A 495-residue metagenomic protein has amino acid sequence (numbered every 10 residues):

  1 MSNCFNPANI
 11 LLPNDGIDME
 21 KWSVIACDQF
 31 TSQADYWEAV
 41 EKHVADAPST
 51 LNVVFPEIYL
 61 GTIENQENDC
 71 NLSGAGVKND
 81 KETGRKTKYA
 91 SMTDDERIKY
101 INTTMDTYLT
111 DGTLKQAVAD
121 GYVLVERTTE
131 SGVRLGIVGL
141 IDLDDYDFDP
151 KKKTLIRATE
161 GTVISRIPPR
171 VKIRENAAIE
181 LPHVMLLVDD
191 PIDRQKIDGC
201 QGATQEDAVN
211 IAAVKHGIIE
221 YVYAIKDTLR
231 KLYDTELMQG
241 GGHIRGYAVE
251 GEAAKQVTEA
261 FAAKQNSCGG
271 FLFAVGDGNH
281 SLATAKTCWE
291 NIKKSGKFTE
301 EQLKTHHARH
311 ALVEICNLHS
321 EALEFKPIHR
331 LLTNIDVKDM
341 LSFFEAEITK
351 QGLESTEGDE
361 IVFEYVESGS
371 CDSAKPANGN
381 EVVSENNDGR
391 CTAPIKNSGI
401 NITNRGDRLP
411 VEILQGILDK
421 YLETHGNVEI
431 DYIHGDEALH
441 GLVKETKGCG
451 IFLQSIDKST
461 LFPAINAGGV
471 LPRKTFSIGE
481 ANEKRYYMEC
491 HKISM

Functional and structural regions predicted by a protein language model:
M1-L232, T460, I465: N-terminal extension/subdomain marker
S2-Q33, V40-H43, E64, G76 (+2 more regions): Long, compositionally biased intrinsically disordered regions
Q66-T83, S368-S398: Intrinsically disordered, low-complexity terminal tails and inter-domain linkers enriched for S/T/G/P/D/E
R174, L186, G278, L442-V443 (+1 more regions): A residue-level signal for conserved active-site and pocket-lining positions in enzyme catalytic cores
G242-A254: Portal/gating segments that form or line small-molecule/metal binding sites
A254-G296: Active-site beta-strand/loop microenvironment that shapes enzyme catalytic pockets
N279-F343: Catalytic or ion-translocation cores adjacent to nucleophile or general acid/base/metal-coordination motifs in diverse
I315-C371, I395-P410, L414: C-terminal amphipathic alpha-helical segment
